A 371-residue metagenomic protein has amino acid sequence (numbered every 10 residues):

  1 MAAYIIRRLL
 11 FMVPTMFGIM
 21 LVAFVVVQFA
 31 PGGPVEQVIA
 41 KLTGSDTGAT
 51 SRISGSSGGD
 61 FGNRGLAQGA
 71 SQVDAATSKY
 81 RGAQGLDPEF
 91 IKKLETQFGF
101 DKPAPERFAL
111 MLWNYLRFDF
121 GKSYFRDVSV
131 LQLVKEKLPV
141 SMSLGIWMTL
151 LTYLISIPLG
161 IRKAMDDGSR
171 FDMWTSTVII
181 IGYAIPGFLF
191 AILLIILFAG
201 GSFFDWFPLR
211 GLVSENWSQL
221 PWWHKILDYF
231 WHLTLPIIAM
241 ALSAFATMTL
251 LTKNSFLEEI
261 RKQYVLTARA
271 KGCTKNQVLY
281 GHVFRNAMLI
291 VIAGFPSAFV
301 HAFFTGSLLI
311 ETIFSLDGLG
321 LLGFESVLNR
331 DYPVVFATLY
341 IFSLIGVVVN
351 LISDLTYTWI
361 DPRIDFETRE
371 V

Functional and structural regions predicted by a protein language model:
M1-F29: Internal alpha-helical transmembrane segments
A2-A3, L138-P139, S143, W147-F171 (+3 more regions): Alpha-helical transmembrane segments of integral membrane proteins, especially multi-pass inner/plasma-membrane
A3, T47, G62-G85, P158-G182 (+2 more regions): Cytoplasmic juxtamembrane interface segments
I5, L9, F90, L94-F120 (+10 more regions): Hydrophobic alpha-helical segments of integral membrane proteins, encompassing both true transmembrane helices
M12, K137, S141, T177-I180 (+2 more regions): Residue-level signal for discrete positions within transmembrane alpha-helices of multi-pass small-molecule
G18-P103, S202-K225: Hydrophobic alpha-helical transmembrane segments of membrane transport/permease proteins and related membrane-embedded
A23-F29, K92, I179-G211, H232 (+1 more regions): Membrane-water interface segments at the C-terminal ends of transmembrane alpha-helices in multi-pass inner-membrane
G69-D74, G82-G85, E89-I157: An internal, D/E-rich "acidic patch" concept
